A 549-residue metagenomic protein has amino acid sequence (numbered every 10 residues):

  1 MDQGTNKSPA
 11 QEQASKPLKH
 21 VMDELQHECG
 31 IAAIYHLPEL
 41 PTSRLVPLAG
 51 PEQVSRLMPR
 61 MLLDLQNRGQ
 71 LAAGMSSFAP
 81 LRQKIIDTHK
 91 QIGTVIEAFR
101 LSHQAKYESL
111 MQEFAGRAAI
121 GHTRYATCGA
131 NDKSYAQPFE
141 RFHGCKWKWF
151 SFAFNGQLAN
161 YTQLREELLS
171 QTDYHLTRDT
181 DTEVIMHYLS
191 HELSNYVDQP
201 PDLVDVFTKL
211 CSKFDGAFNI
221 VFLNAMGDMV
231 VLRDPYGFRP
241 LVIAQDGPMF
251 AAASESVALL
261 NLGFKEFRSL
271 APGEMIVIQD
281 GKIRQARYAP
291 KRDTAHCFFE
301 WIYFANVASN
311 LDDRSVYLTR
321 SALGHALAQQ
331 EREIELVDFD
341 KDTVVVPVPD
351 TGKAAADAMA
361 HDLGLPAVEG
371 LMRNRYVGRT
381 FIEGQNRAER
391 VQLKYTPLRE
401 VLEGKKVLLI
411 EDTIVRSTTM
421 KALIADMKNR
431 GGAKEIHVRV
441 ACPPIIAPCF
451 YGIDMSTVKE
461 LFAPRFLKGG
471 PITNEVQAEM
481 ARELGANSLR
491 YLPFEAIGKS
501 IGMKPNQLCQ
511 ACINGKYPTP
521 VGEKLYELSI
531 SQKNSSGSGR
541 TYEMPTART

Functional and structural regions predicted by a protein language model:
D2-P272, V277-V344, V348: Conserved short alpha-helical segments that host acidic/polar catalytic motifs at enzyme active sites
Y174, N195, E333-K341, H361-G370 (+2 more regions): Secondary-structure transition/capping motifs at alpha-helix termini and the adjoining loop/turn into the next element
E183-Y188, A367-G378, E483-I501: A conserved beta-strand->alpha-helix junction
K209, I220, A258, K265-E266 (+6 more regions): Phosphate/diphosphate-binding loops
C211, M226-D228, R233, G247-M249 (+3 more regions): PRPP-dependent phosphoribosyltransferase catalytic core
F222, R233, S254, D280 (+9 more regions): Active-site proximal loops enriched in glycine and acidic residues that flank catalytic Cys/His/Asp and coordinate
L327, M359, D412-I414, I436: Hydrophobic, well-ordered secondary-structure elements that form the walls of internal hydrophobic environments
A358-L408, T418-K421, I446-T457: Short, glycine/charge-rich flexible loops or terminal/linker lids adjacent to PRPP-binding catalytic cores
